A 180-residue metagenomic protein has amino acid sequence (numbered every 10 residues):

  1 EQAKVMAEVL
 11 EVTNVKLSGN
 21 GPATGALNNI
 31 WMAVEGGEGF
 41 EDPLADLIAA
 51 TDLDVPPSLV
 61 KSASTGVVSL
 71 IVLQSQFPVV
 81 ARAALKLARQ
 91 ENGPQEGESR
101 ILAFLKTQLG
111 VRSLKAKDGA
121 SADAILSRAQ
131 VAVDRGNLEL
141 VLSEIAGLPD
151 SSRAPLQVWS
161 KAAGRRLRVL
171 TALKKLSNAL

Functional and structural regions predicted by a protein language model:
E1-L180: Polar alpha-helical coiled-coil and adjacent low-complexity
